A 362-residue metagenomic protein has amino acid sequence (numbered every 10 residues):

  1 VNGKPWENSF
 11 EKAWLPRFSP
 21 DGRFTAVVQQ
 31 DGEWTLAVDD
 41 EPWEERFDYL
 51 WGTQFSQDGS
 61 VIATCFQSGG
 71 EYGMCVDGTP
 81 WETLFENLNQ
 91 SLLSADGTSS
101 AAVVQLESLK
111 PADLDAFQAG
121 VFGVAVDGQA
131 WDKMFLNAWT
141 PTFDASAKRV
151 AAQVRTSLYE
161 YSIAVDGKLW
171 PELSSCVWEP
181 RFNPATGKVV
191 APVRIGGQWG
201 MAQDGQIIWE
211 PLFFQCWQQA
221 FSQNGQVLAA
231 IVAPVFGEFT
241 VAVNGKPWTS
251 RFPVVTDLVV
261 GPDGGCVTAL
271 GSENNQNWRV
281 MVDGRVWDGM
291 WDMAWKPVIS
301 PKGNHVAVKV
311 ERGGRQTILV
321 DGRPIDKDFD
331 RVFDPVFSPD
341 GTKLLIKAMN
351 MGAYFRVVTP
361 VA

Functional and structural regions predicted by a protein language model:
V1-A362: Non-catalytic tandem-repeat scaffold regions and their flanking low-complexity/translocation tails
